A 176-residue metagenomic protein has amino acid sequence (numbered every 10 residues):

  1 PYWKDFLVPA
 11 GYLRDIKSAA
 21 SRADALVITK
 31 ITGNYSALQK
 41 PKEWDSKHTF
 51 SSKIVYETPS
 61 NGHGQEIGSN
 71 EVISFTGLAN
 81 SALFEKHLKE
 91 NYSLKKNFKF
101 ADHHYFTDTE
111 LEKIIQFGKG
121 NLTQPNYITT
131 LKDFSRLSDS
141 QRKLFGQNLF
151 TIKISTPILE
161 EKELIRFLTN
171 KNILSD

Functional and structural regions predicted by a protein language model:
P1-W44: Phosphate/Mg2+-binding loops and adjacent switch elements in nucleotide/diphosphate-handling enzyme cores
Y2-G11, P59-H63, Y105-T109, P157-F167: Short, charged, surface-exposed secondary-structure boundary motifs
W3, T32-K40, A82-L83, F134-D139 (+1 more regions): Short, charged/polar "capping" segments at the starts of alpha-helices and the immediately preceding loops
K17-R22, K42-D45, E66-G68, K119-L122 (+1 more regions): Short, conserved loop/helix-junction motifs that constitute active-site signature segments in enzyme catalytic cores
A25-S36, S52-P59, F75-N80, F100-Y105 (+2 more regions): G-domain G4 guanine-recognition motif of GTPases
G62-D108: Redox- and metal-dependent alpha/beta enzyme cores, enriched for Fe-S-associated oxidoreductases and cofactor-handling
A101-H104, F145-S175: Short, flexible loop segments at boundaries between secondary-structure elements
Y105-P125, K132-F134: A short, acidic, amphipathic alpha-helical segment used as a generic capping/interface helix at domain edges
